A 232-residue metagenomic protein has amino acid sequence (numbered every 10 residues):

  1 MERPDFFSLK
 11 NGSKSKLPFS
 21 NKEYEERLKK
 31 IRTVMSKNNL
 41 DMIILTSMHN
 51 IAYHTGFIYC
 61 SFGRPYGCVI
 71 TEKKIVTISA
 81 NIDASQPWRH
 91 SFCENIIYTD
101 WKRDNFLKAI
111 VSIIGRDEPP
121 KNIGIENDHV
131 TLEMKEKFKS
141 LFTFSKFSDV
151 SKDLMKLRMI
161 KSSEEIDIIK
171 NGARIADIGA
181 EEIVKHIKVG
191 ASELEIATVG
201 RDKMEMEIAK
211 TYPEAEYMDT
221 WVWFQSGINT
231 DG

Functional and structural regions predicted by a protein language model:
M1-G179: A composition/biophysics-driven feature that prefers long, compositionally simple stretches
L40, G115, T143, N171-E181 (+3 more regions): Generic secondary-structure signature for well-ordered alpha-helical cores
I51-F62, S151-K156, I160, E193-G232: Short catalytic-site patches enriched in acidic/histidine residues that coordinate or position cofactors/metals
P87, L132, G190, L194 (+1 more regions): Non-catalytic, surface-exposed connector residues within folded enzymatic/regulatory domains
